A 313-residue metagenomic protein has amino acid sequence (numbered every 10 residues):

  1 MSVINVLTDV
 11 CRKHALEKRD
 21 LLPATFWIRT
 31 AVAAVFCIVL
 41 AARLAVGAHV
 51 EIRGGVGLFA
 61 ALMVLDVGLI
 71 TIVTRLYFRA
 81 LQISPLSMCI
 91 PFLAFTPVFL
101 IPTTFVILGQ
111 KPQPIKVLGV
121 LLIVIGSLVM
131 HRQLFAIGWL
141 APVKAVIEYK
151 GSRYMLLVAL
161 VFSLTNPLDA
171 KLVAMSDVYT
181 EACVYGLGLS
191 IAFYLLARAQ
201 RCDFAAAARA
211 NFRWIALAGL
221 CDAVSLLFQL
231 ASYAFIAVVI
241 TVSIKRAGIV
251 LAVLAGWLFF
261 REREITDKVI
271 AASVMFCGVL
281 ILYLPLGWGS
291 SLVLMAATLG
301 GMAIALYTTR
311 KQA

Functional and structural regions predicted by a protein language model:
M1-P23, W27-S84, R132-Y154, L187-L217 (+3 more regions): Membrane-interface interhelical linkers
V6, V10, C37, V67-I72 (+10 more regions): Hydrophobic/small/kink-forming positions within alpha-helical transmembrane segments of polytopic membrane proteins
K13, F78, T104-F105, A170 (+2 more regions): Small-residue-mediated transmembrane helix hinge/kink sites in multi-pass secondary transporters
C37, I101, L108, I123 (+8 more regions): Hydrophobic alpha-helical segments of integral membrane proteins
I70, L81-M130, T180-L187, I236-L258: Specific alpha-helical transmembrane segments that line the substrate/conduction pathway and gating interfaces
L93, V106-A141, G151, L258-I281 (+1 more regions): Loop-to-transmembrane alpha-helix entry segments
I147-T180: Selected transmembrane alpha-helices and immediately adjacent juxtamembrane segments of polytopic inner-membrane
S163-K171, V178, Q229-R246: Alpha-helical transmembrane segments and their membrane-interface junctions in multi-pass membrane proteins
